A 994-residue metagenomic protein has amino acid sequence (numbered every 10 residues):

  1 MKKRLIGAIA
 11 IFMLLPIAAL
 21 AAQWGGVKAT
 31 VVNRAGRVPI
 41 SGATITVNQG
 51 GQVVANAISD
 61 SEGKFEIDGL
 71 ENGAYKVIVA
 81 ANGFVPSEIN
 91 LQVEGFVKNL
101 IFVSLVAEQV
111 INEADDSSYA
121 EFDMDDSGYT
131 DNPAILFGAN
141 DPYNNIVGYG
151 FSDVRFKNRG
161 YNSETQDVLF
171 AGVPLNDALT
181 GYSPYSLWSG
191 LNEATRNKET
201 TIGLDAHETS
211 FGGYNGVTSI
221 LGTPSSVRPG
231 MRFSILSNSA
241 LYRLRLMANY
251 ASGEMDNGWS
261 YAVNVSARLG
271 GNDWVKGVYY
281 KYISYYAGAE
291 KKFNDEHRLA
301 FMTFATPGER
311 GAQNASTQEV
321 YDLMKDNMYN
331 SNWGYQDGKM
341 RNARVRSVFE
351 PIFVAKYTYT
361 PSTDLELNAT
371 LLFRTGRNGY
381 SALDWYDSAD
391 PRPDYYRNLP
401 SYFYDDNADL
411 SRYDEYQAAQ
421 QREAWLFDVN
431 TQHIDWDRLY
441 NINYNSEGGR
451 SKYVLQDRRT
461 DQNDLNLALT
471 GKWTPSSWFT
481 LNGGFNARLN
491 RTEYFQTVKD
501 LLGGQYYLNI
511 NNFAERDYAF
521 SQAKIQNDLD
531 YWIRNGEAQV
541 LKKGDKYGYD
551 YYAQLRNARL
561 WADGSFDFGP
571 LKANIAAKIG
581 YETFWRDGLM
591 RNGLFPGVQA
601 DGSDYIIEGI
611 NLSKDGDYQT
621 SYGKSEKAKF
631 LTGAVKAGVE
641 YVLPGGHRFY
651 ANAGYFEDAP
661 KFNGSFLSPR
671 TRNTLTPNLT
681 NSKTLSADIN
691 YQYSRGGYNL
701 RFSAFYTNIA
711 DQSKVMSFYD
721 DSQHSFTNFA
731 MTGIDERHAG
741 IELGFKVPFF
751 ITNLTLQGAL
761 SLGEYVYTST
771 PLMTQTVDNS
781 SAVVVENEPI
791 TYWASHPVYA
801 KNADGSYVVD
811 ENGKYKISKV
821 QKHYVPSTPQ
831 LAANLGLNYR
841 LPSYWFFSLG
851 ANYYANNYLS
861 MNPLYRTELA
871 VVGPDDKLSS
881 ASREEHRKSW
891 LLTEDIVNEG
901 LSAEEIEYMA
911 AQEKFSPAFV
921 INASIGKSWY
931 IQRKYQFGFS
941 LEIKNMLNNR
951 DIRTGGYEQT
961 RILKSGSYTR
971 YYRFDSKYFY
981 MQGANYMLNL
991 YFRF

Functional and structural regions predicted by a protein language model:
G26, S237-G270, W274-Q313, V345-D364 (+2 more regions): Transmembrane beta-barrel wall of Gram-negative outer-membrane proteins
G83, L91-E164, V168-A206, R268: Periplasmic N-terminal accessory/gating domains of Gram-negative outer-membrane beta-barrel systems
I101-V103, L187-S234, R245: A beta-strand signature from Gram-negative outer-membrane beta-barrel systems, especially the internal plug domain
R298-K356, G379-Q456, A519-D545, V715-Y719: Acidic/polar loop-and-plug regions of large Gram-negative outer-membrane beta-barrel proteins
A315-V320, I525-V540, T583, L594-Q619 (+7 more regions): Surface-exposed extracellular loop regions of Gram-negative outer-membrane beta-barrel proteins, predominantly
N330-I352, K356, D615-A634, G645-R648 (+4 more regions): Outer-membrane beta-barrel signature, preferentially recognizing the C-terminal barrel domain of Gram-negative
P570, F705-N708, F729-P863, Y991: Gram-negative outer-membrane beta-barrel transporters
I709-D711, Y853-T893, V897-L901, K927-F994: C-terminal beta-signal and adjacent terminal beta-strands/loops of Gram-negative outer-membrane beta-barrel proteins
